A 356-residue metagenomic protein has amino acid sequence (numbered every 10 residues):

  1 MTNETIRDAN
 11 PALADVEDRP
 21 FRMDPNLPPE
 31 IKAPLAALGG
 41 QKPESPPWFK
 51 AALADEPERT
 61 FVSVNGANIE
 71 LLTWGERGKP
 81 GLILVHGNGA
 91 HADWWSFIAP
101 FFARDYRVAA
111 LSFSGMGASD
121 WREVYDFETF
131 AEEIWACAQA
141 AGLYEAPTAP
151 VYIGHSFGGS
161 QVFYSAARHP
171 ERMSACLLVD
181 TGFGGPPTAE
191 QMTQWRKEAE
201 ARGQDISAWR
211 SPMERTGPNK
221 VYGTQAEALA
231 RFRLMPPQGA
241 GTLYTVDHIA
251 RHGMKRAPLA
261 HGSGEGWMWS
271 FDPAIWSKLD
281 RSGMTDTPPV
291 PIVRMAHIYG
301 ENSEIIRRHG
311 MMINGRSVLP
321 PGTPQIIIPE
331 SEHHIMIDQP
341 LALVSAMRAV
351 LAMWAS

Functional and structural regions predicted by a protein language model:
T2-F61, L72: An N-terminal hydrophobic leader/cap segment in hydrolases
A54-D55, V64-A67, A109-I153, F157 (+2 more regions): Active-site loop/oxyanion-hole signature of alpha/beta-hydrolase fold enzymes
A67-D120: Conserved HGGG/HGGXW glycine-rich cap/lid loop of the alpha/beta-hydrolase fold
Q161-S165: Hydrolases whose catalytic domains are alpha/beta-hydrolase-1, hotdog thioesterase, or metallo-beta-lactamase-like
A167, S174-V221: Flexible "cap/lid" loop of the alpha/beta hydrolase fold
R215-R281: Conserved alpha/beta-hydrolase catalytic His-Asp/Glu region
P289-S331: Conserved loop-alpha-helix segment in the C-terminal half of the alpha/beta-hydrolase fold that carries the catalytic
S331-P340, V344: Catalytic histidine-centered segment of alpha/beta-hydrolase-like enzymes
